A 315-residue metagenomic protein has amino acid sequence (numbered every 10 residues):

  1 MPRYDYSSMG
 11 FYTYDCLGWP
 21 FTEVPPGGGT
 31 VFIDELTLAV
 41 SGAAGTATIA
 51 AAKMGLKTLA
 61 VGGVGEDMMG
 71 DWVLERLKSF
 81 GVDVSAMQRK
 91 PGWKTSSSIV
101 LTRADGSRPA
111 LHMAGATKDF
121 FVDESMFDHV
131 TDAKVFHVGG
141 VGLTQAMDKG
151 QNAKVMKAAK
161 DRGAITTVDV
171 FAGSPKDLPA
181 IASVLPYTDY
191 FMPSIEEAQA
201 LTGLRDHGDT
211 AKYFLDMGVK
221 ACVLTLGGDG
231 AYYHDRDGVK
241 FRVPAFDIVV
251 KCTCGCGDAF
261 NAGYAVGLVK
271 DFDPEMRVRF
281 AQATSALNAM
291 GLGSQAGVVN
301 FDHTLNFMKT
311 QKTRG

Functional and structural regions predicted by a protein language model:
M1-G63, M68-S79, V249-K251, G315: Glycine-rich phosphate/adenosyl-contacting loop at the front of the ribokinase-like
M1-Y6, G10, G18, F32 (+3 more regions): Conserved phosphate-binding/catalytic region of the ribokinase-like
T48-K57, T102-R103, G267-D271: Alpha-helix C-terminal capping segments
T58, V84, T166-T167: Hydrophobic beta-strand scaffold residues
R76-G92: A glycine-rich helix N-cap at a beta->alpha junction
R89-K90, V100-Q145: Conserved phosphate-binding/catalytic loop of the ribokinase/pfkB sugar-kinase fold
V135-K212, D229-G230: Conserved beta-alpha-beta core of the PfkB/ribokinase-like small-molecule kinase fold
